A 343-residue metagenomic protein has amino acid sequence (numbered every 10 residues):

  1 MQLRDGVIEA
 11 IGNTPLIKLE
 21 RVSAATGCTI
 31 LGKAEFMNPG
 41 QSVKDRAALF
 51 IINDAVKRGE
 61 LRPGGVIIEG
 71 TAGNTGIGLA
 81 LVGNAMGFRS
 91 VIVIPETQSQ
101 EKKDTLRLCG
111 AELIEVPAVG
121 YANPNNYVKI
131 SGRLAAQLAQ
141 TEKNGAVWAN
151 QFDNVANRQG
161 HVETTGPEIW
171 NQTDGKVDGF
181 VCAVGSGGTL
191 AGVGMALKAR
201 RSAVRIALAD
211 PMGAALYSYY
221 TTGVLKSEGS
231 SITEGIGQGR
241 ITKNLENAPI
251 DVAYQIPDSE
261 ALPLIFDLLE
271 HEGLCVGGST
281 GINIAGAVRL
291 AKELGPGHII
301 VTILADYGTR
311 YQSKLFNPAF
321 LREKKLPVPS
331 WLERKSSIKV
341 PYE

Functional and structural regions predicted by a protein language model:
M1-E343: PLP-dependent amino-acid enzyme catalytic core
